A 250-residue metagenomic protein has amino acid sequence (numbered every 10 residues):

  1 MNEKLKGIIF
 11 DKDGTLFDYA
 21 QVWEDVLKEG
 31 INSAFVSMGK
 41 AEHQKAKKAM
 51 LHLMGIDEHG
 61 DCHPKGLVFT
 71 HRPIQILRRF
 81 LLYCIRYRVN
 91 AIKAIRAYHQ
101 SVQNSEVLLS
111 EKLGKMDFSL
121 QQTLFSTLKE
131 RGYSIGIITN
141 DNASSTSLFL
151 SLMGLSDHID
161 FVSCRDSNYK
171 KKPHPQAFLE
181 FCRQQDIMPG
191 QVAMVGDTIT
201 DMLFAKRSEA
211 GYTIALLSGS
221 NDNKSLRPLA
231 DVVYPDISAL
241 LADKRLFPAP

Functional and structural regions predicted by a protein language model:
M1-I8, Q21, T123-T127, A143-P250: Asp-based, Mg2+/Mn2+-dependent phosphohydrolase catalytic module
L5-S119: N-terminal helical cap/lid subdomain that shapes the substrate entry/recognition surface in HAD-like hydrolases
T15, T139-D141: Conserved phosphate-coupling serine/threonine residues in phosphotransfer and NTP-handling enzymes
V36, L82-I85, K129, S151 (+1 more regions): Short polybasic/polar patches that bind polyanions
M38, Q44-G55, T123, S134-I137 (+2 more regions): Surface-exposed, interaction-prone regions with an acidic/low-complexity signature
R72, M116, I138, Y169-K170 (+1 more regions): Residues that cap or flank secondary-structure elements
V89, L128, Y133: Short phosphate-binding/catalytic loops that engage adenosine nucleotides
